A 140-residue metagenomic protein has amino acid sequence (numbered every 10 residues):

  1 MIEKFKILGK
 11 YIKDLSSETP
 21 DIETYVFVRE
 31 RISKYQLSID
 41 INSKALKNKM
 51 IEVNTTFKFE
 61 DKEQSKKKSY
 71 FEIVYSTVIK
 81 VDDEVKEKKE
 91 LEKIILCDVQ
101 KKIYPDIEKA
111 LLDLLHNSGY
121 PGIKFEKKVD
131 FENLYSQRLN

Functional and structural regions predicted by a protein language model:
M1-N140: N-terminal intrinsically disordered, cationic/polar leader segments that include organellar targeting peptides
